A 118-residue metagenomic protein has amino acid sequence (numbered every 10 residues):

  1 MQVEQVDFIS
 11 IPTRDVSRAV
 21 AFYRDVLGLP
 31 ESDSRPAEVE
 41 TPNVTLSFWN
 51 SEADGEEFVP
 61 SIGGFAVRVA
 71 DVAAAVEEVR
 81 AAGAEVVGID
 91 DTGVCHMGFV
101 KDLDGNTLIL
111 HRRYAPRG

Functional and structural regions predicted by a protein language model:
M1-Q2, I11, V76, R80-G118: Vicinal oxygen chelate
M1-S17, T45, I62-F65, Y114-G118: N-terminal beta-strand motif that seeds the catalytic metal site of vicinal oxygen chelate
D7, S34-R35, G63, E85 (+1 more regions): Residue-level marker for the onset of beta-strands and adjacent loop->beta junctions in well-ordered domains
D15-P30: Amphipathic alpha-helical segments
D15-V16, A70-A73: Helix N-cap motif at beta-to-alpha junctions
F22, A73-E78: Short amphipathic alpha-helices within nucleic acid-binding modules
G28-I62, T107-R113: Conserved short beta-strand elements that form part of the metal-binding/catalytic scaffold of enzyme active sites
E38, A66, M97-F99: Short hydrophobic/aromatic beta-strand element in the GNAT-like acyltransferase core that lines or flanks the acyl-donor
